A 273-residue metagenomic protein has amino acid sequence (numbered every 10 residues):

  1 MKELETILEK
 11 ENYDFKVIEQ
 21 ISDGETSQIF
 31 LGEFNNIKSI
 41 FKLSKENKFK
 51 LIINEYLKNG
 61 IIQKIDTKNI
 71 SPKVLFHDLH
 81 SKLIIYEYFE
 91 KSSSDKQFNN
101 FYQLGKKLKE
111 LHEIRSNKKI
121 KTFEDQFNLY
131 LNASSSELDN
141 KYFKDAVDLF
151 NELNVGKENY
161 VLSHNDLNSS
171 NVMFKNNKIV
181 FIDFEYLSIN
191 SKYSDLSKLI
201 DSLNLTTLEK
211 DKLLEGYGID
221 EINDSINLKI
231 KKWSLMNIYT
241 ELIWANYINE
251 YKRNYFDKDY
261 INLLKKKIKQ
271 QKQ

Functional and structural regions predicted by a protein language model:
M1-E11, S116-N165, S170, K175 (+1 more regions): An alpha-helical support segment within catalytic cores of ATP-dependent transferases
N12-Q20: Conserved N-terminal boundary motif of the eukaryotic protein kinase catalytic domain
E19-K121: ATP-binding pocket architecture of kinase catalytic cores
S27-E33, I40-F41, F150-S194, L208: Active-site acidic catalytic loop and adjacent metal/ATP-binding pocket of ATP-dependent phosphoryl transfer enzymes
E46, K91, I179, L187-I189 (+1 more regions): Activation segment
S188-N190, I226-N227, E241-Q273: Helical subdomain adjoining the active site within ATP-dependent kinase catalytic cores
S194-I222, L235-K252, K267: Active-site activation/catalytic loop segments of kinase-like enzymes and analogous catalytic loops in related
L228, K232-M236: Start-of-helix signal in alpha-solenoid helical-repeat scaffolds, especially tetratricopeptide repeats
